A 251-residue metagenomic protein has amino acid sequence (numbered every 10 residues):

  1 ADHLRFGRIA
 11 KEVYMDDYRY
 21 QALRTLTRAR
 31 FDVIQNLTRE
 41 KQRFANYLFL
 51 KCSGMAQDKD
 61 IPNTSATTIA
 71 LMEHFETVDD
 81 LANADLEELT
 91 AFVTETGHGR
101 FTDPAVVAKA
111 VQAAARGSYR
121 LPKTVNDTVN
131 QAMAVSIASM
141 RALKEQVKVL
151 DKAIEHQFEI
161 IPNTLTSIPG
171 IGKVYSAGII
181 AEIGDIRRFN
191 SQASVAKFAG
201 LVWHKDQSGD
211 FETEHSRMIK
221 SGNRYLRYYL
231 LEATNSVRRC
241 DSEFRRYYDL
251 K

Functional and structural regions predicted by a protein language model:
A1-K251: A detector of single, family-specific signature residues that are central to catalytic or substrate-handling motifs
